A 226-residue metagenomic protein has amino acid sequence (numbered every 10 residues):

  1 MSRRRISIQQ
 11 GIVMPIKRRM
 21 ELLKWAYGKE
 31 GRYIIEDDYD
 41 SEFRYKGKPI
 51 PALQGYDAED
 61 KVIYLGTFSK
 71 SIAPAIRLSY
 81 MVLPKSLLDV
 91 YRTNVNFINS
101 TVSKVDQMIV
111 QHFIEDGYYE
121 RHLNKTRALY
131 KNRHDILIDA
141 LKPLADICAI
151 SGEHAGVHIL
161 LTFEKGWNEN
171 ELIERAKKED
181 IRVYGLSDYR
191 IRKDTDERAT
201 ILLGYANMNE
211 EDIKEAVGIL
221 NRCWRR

Functional and structural regions predicted by a protein language model:
M1-Y45: Active-site phosphate-binding strand-loop segment of PLP-dependent enzymes
P51-A52, V110, L141: Catalytic cores of nucleotide-enabled group-transfer and carboxylate-activating enzymes in metabolic and assembly-line
Q54-V90: Active-site PLP attachment segment
L83, L160-G166, V183-G218, C223: Conserved PLP-binding active-site segment of the aspartate aminotransferase-like
L88-D106: Active-site C-terminal subdomain of aminotransferase-like
R92-V95, D116-I138: Structural signature of PLP-dependent enzymes
Q111, A128-I138, C148-T162, L172-R175: Conserved glycine-rich beta-strand-loop-beta hairpin in the small C-terminal domain of fold type I
